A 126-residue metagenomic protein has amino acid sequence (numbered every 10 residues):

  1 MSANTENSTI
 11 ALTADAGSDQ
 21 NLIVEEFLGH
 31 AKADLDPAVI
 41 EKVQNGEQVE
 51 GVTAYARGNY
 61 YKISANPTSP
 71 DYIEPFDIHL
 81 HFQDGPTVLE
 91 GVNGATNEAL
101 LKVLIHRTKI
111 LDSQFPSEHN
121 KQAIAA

Functional and structural regions predicted by a protein language model:
M1-T96: Long, non-catalytic architectural segments outside compact domain cores
L80, V92-L111: Short acidic, glycine/tyrosine-flanked loop/strand segments centered on an H-E-D-like triad
K102, T108-A126: Short, compact, well-ordered microdomains
